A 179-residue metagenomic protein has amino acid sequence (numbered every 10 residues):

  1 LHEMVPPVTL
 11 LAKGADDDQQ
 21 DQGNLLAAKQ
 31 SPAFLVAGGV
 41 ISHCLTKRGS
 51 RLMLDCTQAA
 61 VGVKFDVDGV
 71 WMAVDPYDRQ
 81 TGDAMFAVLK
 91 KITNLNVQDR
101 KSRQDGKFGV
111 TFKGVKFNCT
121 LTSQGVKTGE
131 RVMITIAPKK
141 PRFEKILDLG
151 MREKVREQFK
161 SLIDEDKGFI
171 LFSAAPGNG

Functional and structural regions predicted by a protein language model:
L1-K154, D164-E165, S173-A175: N-terminal, intrinsically disordered, highly charged
I170: Conserved beta-strand position immediately N-terminal to the Walker
G179: Conserved glycine(s) of the Walker
